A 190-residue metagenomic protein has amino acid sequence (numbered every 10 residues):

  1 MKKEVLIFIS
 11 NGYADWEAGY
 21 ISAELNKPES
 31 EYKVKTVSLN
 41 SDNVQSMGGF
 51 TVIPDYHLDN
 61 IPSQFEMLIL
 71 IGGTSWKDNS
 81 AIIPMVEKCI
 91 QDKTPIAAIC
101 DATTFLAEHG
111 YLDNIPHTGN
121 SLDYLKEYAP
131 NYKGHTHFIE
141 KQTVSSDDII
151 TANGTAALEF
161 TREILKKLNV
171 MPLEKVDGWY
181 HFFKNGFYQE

Functional and structural regions predicted by a protein language model:
K2-F8, Y13, G19-Y20, K27-N40 (+2 more regions): Active-site-adjacent pocket-lining segments in enzyme domains
N43-V44, G48, I61: Active-site rim loops that border cofactor/substrate pockets in soluble metabolic enzymes
M47-D55: Short gly/ser/thr-rich secondary-structure transition/capping motifs
